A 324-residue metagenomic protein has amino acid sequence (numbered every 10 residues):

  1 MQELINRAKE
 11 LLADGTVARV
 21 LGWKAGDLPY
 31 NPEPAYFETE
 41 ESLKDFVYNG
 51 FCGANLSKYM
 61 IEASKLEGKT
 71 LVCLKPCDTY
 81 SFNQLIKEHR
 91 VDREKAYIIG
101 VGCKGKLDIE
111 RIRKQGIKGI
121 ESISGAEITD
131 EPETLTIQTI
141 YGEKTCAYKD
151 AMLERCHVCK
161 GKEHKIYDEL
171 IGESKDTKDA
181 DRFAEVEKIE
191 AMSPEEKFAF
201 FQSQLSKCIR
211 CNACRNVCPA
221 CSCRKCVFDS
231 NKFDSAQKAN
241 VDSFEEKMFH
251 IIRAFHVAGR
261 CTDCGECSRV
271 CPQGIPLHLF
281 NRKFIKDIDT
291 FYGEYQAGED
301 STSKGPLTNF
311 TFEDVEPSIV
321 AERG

Functional and structural regions predicted by a protein language model:
M1-F201: Iron-sulfur-associated redox domains of electron-transfer enzymes in respiratory and anaerobic energy metabolism
V72-K75, C208, V270: Active-site-adjacent beta-strand anchor residues
D78, C214, C267: A generic "binding-loop/recognition-motif" signal
S81-Q84, V217, V270: Phosphate- and divalent-cation-binding pockets in alpha/beta enzyme and binding domains that engage nucleotide-derived
A151, F201-S203, I209-A213: Short gly/pro-enriched beta-turn/loop segments at secondary-structure junctions
C159, C211, C264: Short Cys/His-rich metal-coordination motifs, predominantly Zn2+-binding knuckles/fingers
K178-S206, A220-G324: Ferredoxin-type iron-sulfur electron-transfer modules in oxidoreductases and energy-metabolism complexes
R210, N216, C221: Hydrophobic, aromatic-lined core segments that form the binding pocket/scaffold for planar heteroaromatic ligands
